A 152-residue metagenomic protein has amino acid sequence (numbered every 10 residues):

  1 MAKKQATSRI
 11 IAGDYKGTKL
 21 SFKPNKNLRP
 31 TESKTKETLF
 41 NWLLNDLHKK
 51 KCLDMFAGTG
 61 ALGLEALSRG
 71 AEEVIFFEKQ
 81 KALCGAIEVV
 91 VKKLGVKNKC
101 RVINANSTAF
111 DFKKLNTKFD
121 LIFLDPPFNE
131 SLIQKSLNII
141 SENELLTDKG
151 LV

Functional and structural regions predicted by a protein language model:
M1-V152: Class I S-adenosyl-L-methionine-dependent methyltransferase catalytic core
